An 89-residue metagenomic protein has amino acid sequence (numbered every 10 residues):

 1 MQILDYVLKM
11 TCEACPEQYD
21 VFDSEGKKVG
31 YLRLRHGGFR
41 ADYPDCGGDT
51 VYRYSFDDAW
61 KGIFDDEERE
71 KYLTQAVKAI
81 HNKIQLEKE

Functional and structural regions predicted by a protein language model:
M1-E89: Cysteine-centric segments in proteins
